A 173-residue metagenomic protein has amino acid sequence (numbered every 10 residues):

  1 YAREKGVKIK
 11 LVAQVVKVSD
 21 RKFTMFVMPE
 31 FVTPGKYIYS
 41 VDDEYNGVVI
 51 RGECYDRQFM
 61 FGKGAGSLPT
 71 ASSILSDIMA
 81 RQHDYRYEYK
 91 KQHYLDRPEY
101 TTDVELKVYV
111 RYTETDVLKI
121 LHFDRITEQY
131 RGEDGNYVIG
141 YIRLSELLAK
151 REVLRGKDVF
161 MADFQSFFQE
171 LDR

Functional and structural regions predicted by a protein language model:
Y1-S40, Y45-G47, G66: Substrate-binding/catalytic subdomain of NAD(P)-dependent oxidoreductase enzymes
K10, Q14, E30, Q58 (+2 more regions): Functionally constrained cores in energy, signaling, and assembly domains
A13-V15, F31-T33, C54, G64 (+3 more regions): A broadly conserved detector of short glycine/acidic/proline-rich loop/turn motifs that flank catalytic sites and bind
S19-R21, Y37-Y39, G62, S72 (+2 more regions): Generic alpha-helix signal with a bias toward terminal, lower-confidence helices and secondary-structure junctions
K22-T24, Y45-G47, Y55, E105-Y109 (+1 more regions): Active-site lining segments that contact anionic ligands and/or coordinate catalytic metals
F23-F26, F31, Y45, F59-F61 (+4 more regions): Phenylalanine-focused residue identity feature
D42-Y89, E99-D103: ATP-dependent carboxylate/acyl-activation modules
I78-R173: A conserved regulatory-domain signal marking ACT and ACT-like small-molecule sensing domains and adjacent regulatory
